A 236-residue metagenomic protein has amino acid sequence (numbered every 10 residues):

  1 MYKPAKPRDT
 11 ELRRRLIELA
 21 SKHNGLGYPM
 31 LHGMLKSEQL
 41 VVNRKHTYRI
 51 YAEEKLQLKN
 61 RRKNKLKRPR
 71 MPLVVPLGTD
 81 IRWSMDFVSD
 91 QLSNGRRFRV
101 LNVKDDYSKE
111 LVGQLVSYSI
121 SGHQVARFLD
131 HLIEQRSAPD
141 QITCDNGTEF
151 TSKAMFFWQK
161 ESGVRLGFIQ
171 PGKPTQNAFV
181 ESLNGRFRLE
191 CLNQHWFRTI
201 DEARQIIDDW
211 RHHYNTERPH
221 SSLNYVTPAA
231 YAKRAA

Functional and structural regions predicted by a protein language model:
M1-A236: Charged DNA-binding/catalytic regions of mobile-element recombinases
